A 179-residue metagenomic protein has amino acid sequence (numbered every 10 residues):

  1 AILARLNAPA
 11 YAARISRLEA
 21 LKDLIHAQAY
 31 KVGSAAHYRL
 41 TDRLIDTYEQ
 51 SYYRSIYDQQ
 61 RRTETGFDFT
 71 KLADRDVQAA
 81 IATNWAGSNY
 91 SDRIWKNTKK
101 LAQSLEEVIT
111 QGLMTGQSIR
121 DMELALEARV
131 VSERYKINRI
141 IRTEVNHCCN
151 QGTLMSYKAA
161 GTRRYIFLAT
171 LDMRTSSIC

Functional and structural regions predicted by a protein language model:
A1-E127: N-terminal leader/targeting and assembly helices and adjacent pre-domain segments
V131-C179: Acidic, glycine-rich two-metal-ion catalytic cores of nucleic acid-processing enzymes
